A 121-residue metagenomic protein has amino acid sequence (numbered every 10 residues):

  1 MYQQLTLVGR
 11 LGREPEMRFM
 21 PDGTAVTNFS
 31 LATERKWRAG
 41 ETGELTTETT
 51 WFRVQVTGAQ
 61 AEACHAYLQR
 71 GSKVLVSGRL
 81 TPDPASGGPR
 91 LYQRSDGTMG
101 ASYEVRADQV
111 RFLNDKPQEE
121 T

Functional and structural regions predicted by a protein language model:
M1-T121: Single-stranded nucleic acid-binding surfaces, predominantly the OB-fold ssDNA-binding core
